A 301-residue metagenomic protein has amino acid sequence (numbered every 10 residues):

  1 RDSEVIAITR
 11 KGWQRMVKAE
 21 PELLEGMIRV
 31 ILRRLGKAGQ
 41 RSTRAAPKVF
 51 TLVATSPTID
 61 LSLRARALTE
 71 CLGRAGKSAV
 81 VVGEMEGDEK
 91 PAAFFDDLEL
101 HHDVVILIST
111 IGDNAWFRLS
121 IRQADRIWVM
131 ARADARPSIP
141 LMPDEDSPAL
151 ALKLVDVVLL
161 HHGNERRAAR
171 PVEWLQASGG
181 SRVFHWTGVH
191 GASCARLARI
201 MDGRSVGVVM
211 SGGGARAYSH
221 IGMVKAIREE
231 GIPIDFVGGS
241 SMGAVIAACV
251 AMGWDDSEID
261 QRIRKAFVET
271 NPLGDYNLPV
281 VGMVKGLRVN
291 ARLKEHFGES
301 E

Functional and structural regions predicted by a protein language model:
R1-M27: Cyclic-nucleotide recognition modules
Q40-P47, I200-D202: Phosphate-binding P-loop
A46-R74, V80: Glycine-rich phosphate-binding P-loop
V80, G87-E89: Terminal, non-globular segments
A92-F95, H101-V104, G112-G238, A248-E301: Patatin-like phospholipase
G239, G243: Gly/Ala-rich beta-loop-alpha elbow adjacent to hydrolase catalytic centers
